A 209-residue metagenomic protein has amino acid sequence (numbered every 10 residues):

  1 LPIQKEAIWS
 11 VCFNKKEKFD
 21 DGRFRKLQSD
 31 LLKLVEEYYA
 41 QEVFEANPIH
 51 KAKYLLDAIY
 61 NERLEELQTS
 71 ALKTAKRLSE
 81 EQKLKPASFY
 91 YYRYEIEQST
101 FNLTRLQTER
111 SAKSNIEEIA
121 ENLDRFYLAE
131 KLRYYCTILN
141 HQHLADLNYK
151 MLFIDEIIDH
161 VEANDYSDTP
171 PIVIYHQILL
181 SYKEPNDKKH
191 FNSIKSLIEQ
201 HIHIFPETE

Functional and structural regions predicted by a protein language model:
L1-D168: Flexible inter-repeat linkers and adjacent short helices within tandem amphipathic alpha-helical repeat scaffolds
E66, T169-V173, K189: Residues within HEAT/ARM-like alpha-solenoid scaffolds
H143-E156, E184-Q200: Helix-turn-helix repeat elements of alpha-solenoid scaffolds
I158-P170, I198-T208: Flexible helix-coil transition and linker loops at the boundaries of alpha-helical arrays
P171-V173, L180, E184, E207-T208: Extended, non-transmembrane interaction/recognition domains
